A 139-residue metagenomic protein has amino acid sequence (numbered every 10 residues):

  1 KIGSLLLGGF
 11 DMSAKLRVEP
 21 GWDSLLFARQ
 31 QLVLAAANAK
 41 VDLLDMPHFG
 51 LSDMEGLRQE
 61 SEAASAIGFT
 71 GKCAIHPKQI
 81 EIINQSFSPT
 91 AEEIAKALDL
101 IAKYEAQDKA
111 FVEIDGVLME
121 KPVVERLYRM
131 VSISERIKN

Functional and structural regions predicted by a protein language model:
K1-N139: Expand to "…catalyze enediolate/carbanion chemistry for C-C bond making/breaking, isomerization, decarboxylation
